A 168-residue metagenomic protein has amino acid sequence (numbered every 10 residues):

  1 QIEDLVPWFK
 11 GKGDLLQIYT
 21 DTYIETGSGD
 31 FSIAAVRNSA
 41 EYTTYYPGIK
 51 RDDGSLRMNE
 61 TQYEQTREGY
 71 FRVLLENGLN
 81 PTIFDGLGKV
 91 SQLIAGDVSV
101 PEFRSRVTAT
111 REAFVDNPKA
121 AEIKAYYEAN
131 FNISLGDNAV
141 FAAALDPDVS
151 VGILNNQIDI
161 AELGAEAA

Functional and structural regions predicted by a protein language model:
Q1-A168: General marker for long, soluble alpha-helical cores
